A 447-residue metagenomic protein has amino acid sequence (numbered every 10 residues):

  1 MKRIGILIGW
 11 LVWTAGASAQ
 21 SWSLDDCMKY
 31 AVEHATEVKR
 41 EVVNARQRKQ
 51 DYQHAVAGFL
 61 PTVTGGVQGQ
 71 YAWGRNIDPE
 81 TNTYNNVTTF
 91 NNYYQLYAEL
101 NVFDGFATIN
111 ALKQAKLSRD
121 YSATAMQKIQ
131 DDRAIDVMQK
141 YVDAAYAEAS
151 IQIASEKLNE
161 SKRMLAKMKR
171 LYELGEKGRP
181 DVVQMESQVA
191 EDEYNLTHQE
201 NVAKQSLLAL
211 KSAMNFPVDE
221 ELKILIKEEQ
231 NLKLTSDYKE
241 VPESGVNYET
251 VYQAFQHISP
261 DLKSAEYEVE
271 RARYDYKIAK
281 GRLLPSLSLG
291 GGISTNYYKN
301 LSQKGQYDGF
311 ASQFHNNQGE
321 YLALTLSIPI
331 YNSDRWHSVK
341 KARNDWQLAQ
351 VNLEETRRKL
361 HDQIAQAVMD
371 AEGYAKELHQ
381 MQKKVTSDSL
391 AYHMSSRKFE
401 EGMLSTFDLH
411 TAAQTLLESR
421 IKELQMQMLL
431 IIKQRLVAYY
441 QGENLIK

Functional and structural regions predicted by a protein language model:
I4-T14: Sec-dependent N-terminal signal peptides
S18-T64, Q68, G74, V218 (+3 more regions): Bacterial Sec-pathway N-terminal export signals of envelope proteins
Q20-K140, L287, G291, D334-W336 (+1 more regions): Short flexible linkers and secondary-structure junctions
C27, H34, E41, N101 (+24 more regions): Amphipathic alpha-helical coiled-coil segments and their boundaries
K39-V43, V56, T88, V102-Q130 (+4 more regions): Sec/SRP-type N-terminal targeting helices
V43, Y194-F216, T386-E443: Short segments within alpha-helical structural elements
G66-L100, Q230-E243, K277, G290-I328: Small/polar, glycine/serine/threonine/aspartate-rich low-complexity segments that form flexible
D132-A254, D370, Y374, L416: Periplasmic alpha-helical coiled-coil/stalk elements that build and connect Gram-negative outer-membrane
